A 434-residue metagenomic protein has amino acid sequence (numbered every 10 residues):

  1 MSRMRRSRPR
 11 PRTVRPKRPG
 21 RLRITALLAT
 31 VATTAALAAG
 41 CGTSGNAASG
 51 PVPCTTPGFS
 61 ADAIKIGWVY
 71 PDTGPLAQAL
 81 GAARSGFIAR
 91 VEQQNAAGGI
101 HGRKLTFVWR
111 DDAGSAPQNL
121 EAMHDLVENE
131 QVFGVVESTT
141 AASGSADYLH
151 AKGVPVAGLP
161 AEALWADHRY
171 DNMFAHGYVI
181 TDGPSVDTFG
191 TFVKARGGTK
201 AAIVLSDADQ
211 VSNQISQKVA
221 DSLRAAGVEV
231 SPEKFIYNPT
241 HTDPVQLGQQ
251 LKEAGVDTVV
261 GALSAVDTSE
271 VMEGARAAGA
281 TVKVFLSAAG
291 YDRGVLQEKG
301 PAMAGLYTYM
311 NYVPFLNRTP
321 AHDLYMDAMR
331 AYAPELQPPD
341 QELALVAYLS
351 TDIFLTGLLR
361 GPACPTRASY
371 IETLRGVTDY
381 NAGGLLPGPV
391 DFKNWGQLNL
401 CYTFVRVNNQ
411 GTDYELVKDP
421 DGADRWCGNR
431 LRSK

Functional and structural regions predicted by a protein language model:
L37-G40: C-terminal motif of bacterial Sec signal peptides marking the signal peptidase cleavage site
G42-S44: Bacterial signal peptide processing site
S49-P53, Q78-S85, A96-H168, I236-V245 (+1 more regions): Beta-alpha junction/loop-to-helix N-cap segments that form part of ligand/metal-binding clefts
G50-I88, R110-A116, T140, V204-Q214 (+1 more regions): Extracytoplasmic "Venus flytrap"
N119, H176-A201, T242-V245, T268 (+1 more regions): Hydrophobic alpha-helical segments within soluble ligand-binding/sensing domains
Q131-F235, K283-T308: Extracytoplasmic ligand/sensor domains, especially the bilobed periplasmic-binding protein
H176-V179, A275-Y348, D424-S433: Extracellular/periplasmic periplasmic-binding protein-like sensory domains
L336-A344, L355-Y414: Segments of small-molecule ligand-sensing domains
